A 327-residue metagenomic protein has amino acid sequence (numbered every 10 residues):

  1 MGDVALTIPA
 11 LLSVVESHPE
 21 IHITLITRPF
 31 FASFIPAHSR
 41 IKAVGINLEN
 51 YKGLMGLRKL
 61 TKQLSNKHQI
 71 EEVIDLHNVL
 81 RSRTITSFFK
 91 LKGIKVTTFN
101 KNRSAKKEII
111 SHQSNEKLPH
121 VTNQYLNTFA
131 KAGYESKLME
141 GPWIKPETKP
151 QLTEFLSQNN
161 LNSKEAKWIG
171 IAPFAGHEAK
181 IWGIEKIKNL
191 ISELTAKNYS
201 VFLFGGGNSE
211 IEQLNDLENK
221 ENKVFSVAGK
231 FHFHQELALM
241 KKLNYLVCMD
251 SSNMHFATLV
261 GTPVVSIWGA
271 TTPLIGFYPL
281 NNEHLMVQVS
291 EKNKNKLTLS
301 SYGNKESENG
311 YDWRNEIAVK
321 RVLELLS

Functional and structural regions predicted by a protein language model:
M1-S327: Catalytic machinery of carbohydrate-active enzymes, primarily nucleotide-sugar-dependent glycosyltransferases
